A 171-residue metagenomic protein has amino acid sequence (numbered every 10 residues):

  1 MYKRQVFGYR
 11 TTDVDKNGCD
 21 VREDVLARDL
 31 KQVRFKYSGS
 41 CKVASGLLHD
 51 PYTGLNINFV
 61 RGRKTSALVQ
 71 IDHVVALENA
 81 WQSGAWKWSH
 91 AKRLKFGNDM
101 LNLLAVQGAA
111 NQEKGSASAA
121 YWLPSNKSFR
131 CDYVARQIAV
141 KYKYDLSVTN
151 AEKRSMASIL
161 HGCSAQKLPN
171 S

Functional and structural regions predicted by a protein language model:
M1-Y2: Short, small-residue-biased leader/transition segments that mark boundaries at the very start of proteins
V6-Y9: Short acidic, Pro/Gly- and aromatic-enriched capping/linker segments at domain boundaries
K16-G18: Acidic, glycine-anchored loop motifs typical of Ca2+
V25-A27: Beta-strand-rich, non-transmembrane domain signature
Y37-G46: A charge-rich, low-complexity, intrinsically flexible signal that marks solvent-exposed coils, linkers, repeats
V43, Y52-S171: Domain-level detector of nuclease and nuclease-like folds in predominantly extracellular/periplasmic contexts
